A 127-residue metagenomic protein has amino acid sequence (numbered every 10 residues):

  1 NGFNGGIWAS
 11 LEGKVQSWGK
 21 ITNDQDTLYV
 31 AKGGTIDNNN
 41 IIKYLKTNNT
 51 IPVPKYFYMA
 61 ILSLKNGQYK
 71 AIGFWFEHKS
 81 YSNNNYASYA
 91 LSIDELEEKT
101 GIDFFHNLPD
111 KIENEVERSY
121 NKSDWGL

Functional and structural regions predicted by a protein language model:
G2-L127: Domain-level detector of nuclease and nuclease-like folds in predominantly extracellular/periplasmic contexts
